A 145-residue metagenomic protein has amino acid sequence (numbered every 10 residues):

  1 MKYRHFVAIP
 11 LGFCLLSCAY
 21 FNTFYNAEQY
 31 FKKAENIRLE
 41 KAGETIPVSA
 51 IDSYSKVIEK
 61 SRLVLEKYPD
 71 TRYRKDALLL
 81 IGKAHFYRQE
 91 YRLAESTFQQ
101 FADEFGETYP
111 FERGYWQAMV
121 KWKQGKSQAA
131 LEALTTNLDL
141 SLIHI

Functional and structural regions predicted by a protein language model:
I143-I145: Conserved small/polar residues in nucleotide/adenosyl-binding loops
